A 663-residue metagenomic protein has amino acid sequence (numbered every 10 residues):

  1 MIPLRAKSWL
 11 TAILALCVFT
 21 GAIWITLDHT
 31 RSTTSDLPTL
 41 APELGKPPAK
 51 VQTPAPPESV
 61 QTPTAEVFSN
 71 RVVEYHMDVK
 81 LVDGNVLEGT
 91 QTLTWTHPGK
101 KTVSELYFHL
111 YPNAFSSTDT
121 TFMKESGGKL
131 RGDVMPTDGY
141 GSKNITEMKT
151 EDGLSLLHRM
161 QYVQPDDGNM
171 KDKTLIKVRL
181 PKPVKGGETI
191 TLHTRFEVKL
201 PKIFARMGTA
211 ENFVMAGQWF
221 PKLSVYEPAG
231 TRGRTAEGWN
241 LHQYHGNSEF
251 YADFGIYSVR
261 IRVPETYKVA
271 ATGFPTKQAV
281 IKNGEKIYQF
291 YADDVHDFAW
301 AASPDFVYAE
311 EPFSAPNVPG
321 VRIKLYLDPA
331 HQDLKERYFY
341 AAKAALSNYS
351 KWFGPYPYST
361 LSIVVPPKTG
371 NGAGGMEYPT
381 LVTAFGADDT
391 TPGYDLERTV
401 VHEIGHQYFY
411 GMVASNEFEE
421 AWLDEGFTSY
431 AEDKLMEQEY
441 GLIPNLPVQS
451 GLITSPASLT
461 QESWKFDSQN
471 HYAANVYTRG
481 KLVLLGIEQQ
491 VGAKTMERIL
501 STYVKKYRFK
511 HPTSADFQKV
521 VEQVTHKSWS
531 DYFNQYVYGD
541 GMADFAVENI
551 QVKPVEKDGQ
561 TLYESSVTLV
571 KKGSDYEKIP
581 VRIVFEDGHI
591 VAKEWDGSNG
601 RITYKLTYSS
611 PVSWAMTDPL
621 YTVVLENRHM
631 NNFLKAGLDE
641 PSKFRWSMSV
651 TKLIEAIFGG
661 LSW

Functional and structural regions predicted by a protein language model:
K7-E88, A210, S530-D531, Q535: N-terminal, polar/Ser/Thr-rich
K46, T53-A55, E105-R159, G217-F220 (+3 more regions): Solvent-exposed beta-hairpin/edge-strand motifs
Y75, L130-S142, T146-E147, E151 (+5 more regions): Extended, low-hydrophobicity, Ser/Thr/Pro/Gly-biased non-transmembrane segments
E227-T235, N247-V401: Hydrophobic helix-coil surface modules that form long, contiguous segments used for peptide/substrate interaction
T266-A271, A546-L620: Beta-strand-rich binding/interaction modules
T383-P444, L500: Zinc-dependent metallopeptidase catalytic helix centered on the HExxH motif and its immediate flanking segment
E419-V491, Y507: Acidic/His/Gly-enriched intrinsically disordered linker/tail segments that often contain short helix/coil "MoRF-like"
A473-T561: Amphipathic alpha-helical substructures
